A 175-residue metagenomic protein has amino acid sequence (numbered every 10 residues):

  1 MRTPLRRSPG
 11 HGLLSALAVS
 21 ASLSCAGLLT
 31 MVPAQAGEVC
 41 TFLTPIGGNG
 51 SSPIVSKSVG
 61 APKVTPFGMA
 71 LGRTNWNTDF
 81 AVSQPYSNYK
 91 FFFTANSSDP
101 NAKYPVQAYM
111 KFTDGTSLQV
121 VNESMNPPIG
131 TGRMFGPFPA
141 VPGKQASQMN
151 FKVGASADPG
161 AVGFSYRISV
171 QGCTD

Functional and structural regions predicted by a protein language model:
S15-T30: Bacterial N-terminal signal peptides
T30-E38: Sec/Tat signal peptide C-region and signal peptidase I cleavage site
G37-V82: Transition segment at domain starts
S83-S87, T94-P105, A157-P159: Extended, low-complexity, turn-rich repeat/linker tracts enriched in Gly/Pro/Ser/Thr and Asp/Glu that occur
N101-Q119: Short, surface-exposed beta-strand/strand-loop-strand elements in extracellular ectodomains
L118-I129: Solvent-exposed serine/threonine-rich low-complexity stretches and specific carbohydrate-binding patches
G130-A140: Exposed aromatic-hydrophobic patches
F138-F164: Noncatalytic modules at the cell exterior or secretory-pathway interfaces, chiefly beta-strand-rich lectin/adhesion
